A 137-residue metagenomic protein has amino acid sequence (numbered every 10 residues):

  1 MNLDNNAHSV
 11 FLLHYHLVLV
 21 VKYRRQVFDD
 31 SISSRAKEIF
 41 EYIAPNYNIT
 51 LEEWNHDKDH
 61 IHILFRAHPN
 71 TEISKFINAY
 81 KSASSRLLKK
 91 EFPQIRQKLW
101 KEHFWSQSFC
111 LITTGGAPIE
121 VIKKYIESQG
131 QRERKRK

Functional and structural regions predicted by a protein language model:
M1-K137: Basic nucleic-acid-binding interfaces
